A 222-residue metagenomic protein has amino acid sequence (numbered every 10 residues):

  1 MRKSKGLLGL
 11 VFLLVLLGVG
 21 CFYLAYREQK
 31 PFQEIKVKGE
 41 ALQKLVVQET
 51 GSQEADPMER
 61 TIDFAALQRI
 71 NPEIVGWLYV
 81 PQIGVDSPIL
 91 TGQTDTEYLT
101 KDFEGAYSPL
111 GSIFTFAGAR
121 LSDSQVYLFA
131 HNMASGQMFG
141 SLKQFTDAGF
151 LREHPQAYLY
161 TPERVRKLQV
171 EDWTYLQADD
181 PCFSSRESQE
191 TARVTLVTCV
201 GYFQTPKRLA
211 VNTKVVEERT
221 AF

Functional and structural regions predicted by a protein language model:
M1-L14: N-terminal Sec-pathway targeting helices
V15-F222: Solvent-exposed, non-transmembrane regions of membrane-associated and secreted proteins
